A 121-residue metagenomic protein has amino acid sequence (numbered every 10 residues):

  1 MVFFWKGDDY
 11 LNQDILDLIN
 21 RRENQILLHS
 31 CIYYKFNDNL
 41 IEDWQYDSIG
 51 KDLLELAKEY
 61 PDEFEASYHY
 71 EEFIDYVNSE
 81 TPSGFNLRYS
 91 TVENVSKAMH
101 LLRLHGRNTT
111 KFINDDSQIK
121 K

Functional and structural regions predicted by a protein language model:
V2-K121: Phosphate/adenylate-binding "loop-and-lid" substructures adjacent to NTP/NAD/dNTP-binding pockets in NTP-dependent
